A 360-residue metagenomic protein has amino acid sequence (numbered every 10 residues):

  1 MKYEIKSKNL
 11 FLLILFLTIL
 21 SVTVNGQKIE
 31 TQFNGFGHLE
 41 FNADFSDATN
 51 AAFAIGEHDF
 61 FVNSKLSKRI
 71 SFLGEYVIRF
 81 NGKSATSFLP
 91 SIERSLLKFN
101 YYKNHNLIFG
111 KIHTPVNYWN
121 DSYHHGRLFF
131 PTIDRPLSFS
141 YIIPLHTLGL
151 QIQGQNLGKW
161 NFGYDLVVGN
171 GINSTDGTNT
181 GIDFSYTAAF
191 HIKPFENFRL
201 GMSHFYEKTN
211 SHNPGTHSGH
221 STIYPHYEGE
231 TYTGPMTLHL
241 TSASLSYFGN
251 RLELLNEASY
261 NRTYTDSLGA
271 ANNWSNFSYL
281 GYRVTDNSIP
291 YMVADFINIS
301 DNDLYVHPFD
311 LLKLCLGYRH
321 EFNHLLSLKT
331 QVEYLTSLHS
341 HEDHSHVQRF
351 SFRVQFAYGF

Functional and structural regions predicted by a protein language model:
K2-L12: Bacterial N-terminal signal peptides that target proteins for export
L12-S21: Bacterial N-terminal signal peptides
V24-K28: Boundary at the C-terminal end of the N-terminal hydrophobic targeting segment
I29, F45-A48, A85, L96-N100 (+4 more regions): Outer-membrane beta-barrel pore domains
I29-N42, T49-G171, I182-F184, F190-L200 (+3 more regions): Outer membrane beta-barrel
V116-W119, I172-G177, N210-H212: Short, well-ordered, mixed-charge alpha-helical segments that flank or form enzyme active sites
S140, S174-T178, A188-A189, Y232 (+1 more regions): Short helix-to-loop capping/linker segments positioned immediately adjacent to catalytic or ligand/cofactor-binding
V167-D176, Y186, P214, S218 (+1 more regions): Active-site-proximal beta-alpha loop/turn segments in soluble metabolic enzymes
